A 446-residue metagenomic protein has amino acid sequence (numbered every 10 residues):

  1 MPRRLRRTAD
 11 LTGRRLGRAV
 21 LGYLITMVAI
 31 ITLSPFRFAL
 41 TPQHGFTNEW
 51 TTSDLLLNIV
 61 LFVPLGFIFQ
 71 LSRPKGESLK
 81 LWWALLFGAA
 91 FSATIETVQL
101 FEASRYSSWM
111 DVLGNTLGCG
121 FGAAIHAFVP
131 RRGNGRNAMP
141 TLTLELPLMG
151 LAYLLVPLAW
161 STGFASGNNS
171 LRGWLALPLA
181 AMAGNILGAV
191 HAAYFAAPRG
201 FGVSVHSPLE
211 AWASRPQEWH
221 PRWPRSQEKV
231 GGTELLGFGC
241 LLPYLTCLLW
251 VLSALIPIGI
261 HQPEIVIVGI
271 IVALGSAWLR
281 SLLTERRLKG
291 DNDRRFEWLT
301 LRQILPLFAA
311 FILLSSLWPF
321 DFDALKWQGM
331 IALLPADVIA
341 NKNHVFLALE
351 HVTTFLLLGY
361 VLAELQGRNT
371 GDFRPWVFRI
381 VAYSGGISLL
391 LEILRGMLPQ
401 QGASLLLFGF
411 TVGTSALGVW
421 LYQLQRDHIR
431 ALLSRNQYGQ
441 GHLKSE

Functional and structural regions predicted by a protein language model:
M1-E446: Bulky hydrophobic segments
